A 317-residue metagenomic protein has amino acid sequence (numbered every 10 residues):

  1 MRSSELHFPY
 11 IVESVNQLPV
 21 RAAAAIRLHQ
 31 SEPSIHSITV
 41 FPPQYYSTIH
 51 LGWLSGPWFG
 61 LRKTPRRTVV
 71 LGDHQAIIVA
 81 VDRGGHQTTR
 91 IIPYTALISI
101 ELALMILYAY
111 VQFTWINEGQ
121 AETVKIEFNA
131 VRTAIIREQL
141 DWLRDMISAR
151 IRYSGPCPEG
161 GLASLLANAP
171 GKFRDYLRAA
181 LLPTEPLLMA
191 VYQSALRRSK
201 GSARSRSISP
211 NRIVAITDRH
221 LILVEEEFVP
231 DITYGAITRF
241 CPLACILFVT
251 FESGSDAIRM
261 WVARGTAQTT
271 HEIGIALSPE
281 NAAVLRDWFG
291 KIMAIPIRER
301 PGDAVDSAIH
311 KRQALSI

Functional and structural regions predicted by a protein language model:
M1-R66, D73, D82, T88 (+4 more regions): Intrinsic disorder/low-complexity detector
